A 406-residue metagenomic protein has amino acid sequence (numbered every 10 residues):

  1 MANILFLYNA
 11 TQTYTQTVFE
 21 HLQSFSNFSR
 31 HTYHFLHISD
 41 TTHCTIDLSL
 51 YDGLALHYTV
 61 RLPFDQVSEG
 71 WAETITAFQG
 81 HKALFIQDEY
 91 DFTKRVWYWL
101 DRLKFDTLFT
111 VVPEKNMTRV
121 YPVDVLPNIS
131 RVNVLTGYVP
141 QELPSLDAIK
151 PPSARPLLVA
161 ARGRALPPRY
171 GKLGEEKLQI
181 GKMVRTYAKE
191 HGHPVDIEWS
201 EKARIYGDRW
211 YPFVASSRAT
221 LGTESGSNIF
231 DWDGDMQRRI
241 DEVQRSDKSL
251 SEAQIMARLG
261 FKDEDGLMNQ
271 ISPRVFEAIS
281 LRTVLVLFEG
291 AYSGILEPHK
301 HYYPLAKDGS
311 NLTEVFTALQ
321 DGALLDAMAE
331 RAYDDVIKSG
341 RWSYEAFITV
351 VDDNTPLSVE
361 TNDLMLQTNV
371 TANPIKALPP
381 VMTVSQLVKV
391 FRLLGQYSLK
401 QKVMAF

Functional and structural regions predicted by a protein language model:
M1-I4, S49, P152-V159: A short, charged/proline- and glycine-enriched loop that marks the coil->beta-strand transition at the N-terminal
A2-T11, F19-H37, A83-L84, P212-A372: Catalytic binding pocket for nucleotide-activated donors in carbohydrate/polymer assembly enzymes
N3-L126, Q141-L146: Extended catalytic core of nucleotide-activated donor transferases of GT-like folds
A10-Q16, V60-E69, P167-K177, D231-R239 (+1 more regions): Short, flexible/disordered intra-domain loops and linkers
G137-S153, D208-R209: Acidic anion/phosphate-binding donor-loop and adjacent secondary structure in glycosyltransferase catalytic cores
K150-L173: Conserved donor-binding/catalytic core segment of Leloir-type glycosyltransferases
D196-A203: Active-site donor-binding acidic/aromatic loop of nucleotide-activated sugar and phosphosugar transferases involved
Q367-F406: Membrane-proximal basic amphipathic "stem/tether" segments
